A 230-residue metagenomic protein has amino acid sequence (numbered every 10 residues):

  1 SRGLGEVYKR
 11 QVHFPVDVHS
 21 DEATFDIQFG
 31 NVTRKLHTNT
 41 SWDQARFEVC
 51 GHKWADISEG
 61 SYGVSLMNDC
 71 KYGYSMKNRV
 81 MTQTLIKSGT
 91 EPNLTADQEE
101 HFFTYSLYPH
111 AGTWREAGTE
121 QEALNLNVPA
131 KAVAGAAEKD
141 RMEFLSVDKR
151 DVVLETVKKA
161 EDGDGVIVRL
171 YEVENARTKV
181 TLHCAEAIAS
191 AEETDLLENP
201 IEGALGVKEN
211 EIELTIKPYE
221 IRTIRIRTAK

Functional and structural regions predicted by a protein language model:
R2, E6-K230: C-terminal (or distal) subdomains of carbohydrate-active enzymes
